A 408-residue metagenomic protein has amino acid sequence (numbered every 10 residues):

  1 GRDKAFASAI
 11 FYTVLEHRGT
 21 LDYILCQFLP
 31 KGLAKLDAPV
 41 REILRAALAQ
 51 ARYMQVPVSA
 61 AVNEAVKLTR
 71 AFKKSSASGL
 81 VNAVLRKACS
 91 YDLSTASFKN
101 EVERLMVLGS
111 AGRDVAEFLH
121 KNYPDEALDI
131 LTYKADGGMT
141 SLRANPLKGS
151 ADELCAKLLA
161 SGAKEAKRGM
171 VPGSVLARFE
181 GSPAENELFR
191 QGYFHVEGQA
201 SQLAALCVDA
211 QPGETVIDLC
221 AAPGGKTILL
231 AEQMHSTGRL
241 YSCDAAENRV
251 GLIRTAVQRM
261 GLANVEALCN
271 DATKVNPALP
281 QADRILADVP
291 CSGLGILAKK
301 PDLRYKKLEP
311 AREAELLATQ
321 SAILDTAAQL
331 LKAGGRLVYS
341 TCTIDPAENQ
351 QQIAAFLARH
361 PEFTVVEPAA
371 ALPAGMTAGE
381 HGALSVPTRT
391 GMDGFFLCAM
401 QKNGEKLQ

Functional and structural regions predicted by a protein language model:
G1-Q408: S-adenosylmethionine
